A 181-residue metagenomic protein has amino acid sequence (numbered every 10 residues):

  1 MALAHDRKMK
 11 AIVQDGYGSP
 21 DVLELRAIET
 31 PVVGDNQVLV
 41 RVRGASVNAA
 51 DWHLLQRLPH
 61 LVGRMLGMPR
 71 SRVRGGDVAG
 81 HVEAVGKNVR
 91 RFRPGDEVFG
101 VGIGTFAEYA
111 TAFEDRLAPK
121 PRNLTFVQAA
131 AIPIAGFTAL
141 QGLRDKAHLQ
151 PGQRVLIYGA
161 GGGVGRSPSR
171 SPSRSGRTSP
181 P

Functional and structural regions predicted by a protein language model:
M1-K10: Basic/polar N-terminal segments that are highly enriched at the extreme N-terminus, encompassing both cleavable
E29-S46, H60-G104: Glycine-rich beta-strand-centered segment in the early N-terminal region that forms part of a ligand/cofactor-binding
A50-Q56: Cytochrome P450 core scaffold surrounding the K-helix E-X-X-R motif and the conserved "meander" helix-loop region
M68, G76-A79, A84, R91 (+1 more regions): NAD(P)H dinucleotide-binding glycine-rich loop of Rossmann-like/cofactor-binding domains, especially the beta1-alpha1
G161, G165, S169: N-terminal Rossmann NAD(P)H-binding glycine-rich loop of SDR-like oxidoreductase domains
S171-T178: Conserved S-adenosyl-L-methionine
P181: Conserved SAM-binding motif I beta-strand of class I
